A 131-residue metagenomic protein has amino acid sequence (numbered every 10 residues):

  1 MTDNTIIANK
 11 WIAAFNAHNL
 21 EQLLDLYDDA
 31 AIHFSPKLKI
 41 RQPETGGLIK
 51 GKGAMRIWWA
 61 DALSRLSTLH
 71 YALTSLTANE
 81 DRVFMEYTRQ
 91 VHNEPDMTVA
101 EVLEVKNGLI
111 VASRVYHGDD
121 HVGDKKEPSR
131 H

Functional and structural regions predicted by a protein language model:
M1-D29, L109, E127-H131: Short, low-complexity N-terminal intrinsically disordered segments enriched in polar/charged residues
N9-I12, L24, R56-A60, R114: Non-transmembrane alpha-helical segments in soluble domains of secreted/periplasmic/extracellular proteins
L23-L24, A31, G51, M55 (+3 more regions): Hydrophobic pocket/interface hotspot
D28-N79: A solvent-exposed, acidic/Ser-Thr-rich amphipathic alpha-helical stretch
H70-Y71, P95-E101: Short, surface-exposed coil-to-beta transition loops
M85-H92: Short beta-strand segments that buttress and anchor functional surface loops
T98-K126: Short beta-strand edge/turn micro-motifs at domain boundaries
